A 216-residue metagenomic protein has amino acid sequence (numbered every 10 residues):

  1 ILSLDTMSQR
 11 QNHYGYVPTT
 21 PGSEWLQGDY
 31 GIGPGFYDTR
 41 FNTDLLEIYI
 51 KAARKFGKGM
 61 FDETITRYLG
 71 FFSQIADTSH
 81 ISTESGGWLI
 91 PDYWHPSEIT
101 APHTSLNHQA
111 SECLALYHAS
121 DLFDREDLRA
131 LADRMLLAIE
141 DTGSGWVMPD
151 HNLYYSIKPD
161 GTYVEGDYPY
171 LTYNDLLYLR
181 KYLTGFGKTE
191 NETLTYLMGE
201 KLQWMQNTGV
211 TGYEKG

Functional and structural regions predicted by a protein language model:
I1, T43-G59, A110-E126, T172-T189: Well-ordered alpha-helical scaffold segments within catalytic/enzyme domains
I1-T19, G59-G86, D127-N152, T184-K215: Long, well-ordered core segments of solenoidal/helical folds
H13-D77: Acidic/His-rich structured neighborhood in mature extracellular/periplasmic domains
G15-D38, I81-S105, M148-L176, G216: Carbohydrate-binding/catalytic loop surfaces
Y37, F41-D44, T64, H108-S111 (+2 more regions): Soluble or luminal CAZymes and related metallo-dependent hydrolases
Y49-A52, F56, M60-S111: A charged, solvent-exposed segment within the mature domains of Sec-exported extracytoplasmic proteins
H95-M135: Flexible, glycine-rich surface segments
